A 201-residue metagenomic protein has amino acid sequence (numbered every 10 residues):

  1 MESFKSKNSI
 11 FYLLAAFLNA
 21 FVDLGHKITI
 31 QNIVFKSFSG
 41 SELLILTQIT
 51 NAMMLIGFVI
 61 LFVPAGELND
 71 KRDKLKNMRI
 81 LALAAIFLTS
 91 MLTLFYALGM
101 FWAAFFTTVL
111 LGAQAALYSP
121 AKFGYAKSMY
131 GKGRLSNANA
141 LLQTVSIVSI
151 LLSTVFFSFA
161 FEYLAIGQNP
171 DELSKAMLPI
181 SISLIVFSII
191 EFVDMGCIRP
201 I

Functional and structural regions predicted by a protein language model:
M1-K7, Y96-A97: Helix-boundary and loop/linker segments of multi-pass membrane transporters
N8, Y12, M100-A104, A176 (+1 more regions): Residue-level signature of transmembrane alpha-helical entry/exit and packing/kink sites in multi-pass membrane
F11-I28, T50-N69, D73-A85, A103-F161 (+1 more regions): Substrate-agnostic recognition of the 12-TM MFS/MFS-like secondary transporter fold
Q31-F38, I150-L184: Transmembrane alpha-helix termini and helix-breaking/packing motifs in multi-pass membrane transporters
S39, F95-M100, F161, A165-I166 (+1 more regions): Short helix-capping/hinge motifs at transmembrane helix termini and TM-loop junctions
E42-N51, A176: Juxtamembrane helix-start elements in MFS-like secondary transporters
L83-L98: C-terminal ends and interior cores of transmembrane alpha-helices in multi-pass membrane transporters/permeases
I185-I201: C-terminal membrane-cytosol helix-exit motif in multi-pass small-molecule transporters
